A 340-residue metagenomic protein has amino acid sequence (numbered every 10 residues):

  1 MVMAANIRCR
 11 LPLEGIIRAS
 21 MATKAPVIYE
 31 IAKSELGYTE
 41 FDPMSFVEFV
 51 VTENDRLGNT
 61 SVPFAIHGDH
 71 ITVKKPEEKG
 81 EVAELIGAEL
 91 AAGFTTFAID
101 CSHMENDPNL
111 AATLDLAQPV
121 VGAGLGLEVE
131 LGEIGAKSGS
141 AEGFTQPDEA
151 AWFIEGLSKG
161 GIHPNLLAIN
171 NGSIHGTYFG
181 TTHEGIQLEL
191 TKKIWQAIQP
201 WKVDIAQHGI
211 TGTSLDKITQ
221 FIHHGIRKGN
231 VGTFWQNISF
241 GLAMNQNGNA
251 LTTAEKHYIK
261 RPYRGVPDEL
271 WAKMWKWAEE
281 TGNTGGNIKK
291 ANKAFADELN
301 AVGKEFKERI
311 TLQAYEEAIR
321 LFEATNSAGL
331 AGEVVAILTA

Functional and structural regions predicted by a protein language model:
V2-I7, V27-I31, V62-H70, T95-I99 (+4 more regions): Hydrophobic faces of well-ordered beta-strands that scaffold small-molecule active sites in alpha/beta enzyme cores
I7, H103-A111, E133-W152, T211-L215: Active-site glycine- and acidic-residue-rich loops that bind and position anionic ligands or nucleotide-like cofactors
K33-P119, G126, E133-A136: Active-site beta->alpha loop and helix N-cap motifs at the rims of alpha/beta catalytic domains
P43-V47, E78-K79, S102-L125, G180-W195 (+2 more regions): Active-site-adjacent beta->alpha loops and helix N-cap segments on the catalytic face of soluble alpha/beta enzymes
K75-I86, G212-G225: Catalytic cores of alpha/beta
G93-D107, S173, H224-A243: Glycine-rich phosphate-binding active-site loops on the catalytic face of alpha/beta enzymes
G160-K193: Glycine/Thr-rich beta-alpha phosphate-binding loop at enzyme active sites
W275-A340: C-terminal extensions of enzymes
